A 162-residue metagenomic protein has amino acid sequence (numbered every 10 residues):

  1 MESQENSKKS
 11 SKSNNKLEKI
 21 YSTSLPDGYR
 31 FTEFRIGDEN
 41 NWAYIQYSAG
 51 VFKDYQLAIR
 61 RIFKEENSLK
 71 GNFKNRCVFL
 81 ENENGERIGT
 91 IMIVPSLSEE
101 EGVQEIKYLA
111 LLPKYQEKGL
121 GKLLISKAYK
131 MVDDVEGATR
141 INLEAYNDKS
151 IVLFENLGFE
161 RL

Functional and structural regions predicted by a protein language model:
M1-G28, R35: Acyl-donor-binding surface of acyltransferase catalytic domains
R30-W42: A short beta-loop-alpha structural element at the N-terminal edge of CoA-dependent acyl/N-acetyltransferase catalytic
Y47-L111: A conserved beta-strand-loop-helix scaffold within acyl/acetyltransferase catalytic domains
E105-I106, I141, S150: Extended, hydrophobic alpha-helical segments in both membrane/secreted and soluble proteins
L111, E117-V132, N156: Conserved acetyl-CoA-binding loop-helix of GNAT-fold acetyltransferases
K122, N147-L162: Conserved active-site alpha-helix within GNAT-family acetyltransferase domains
V132-Y146: Conserved GNAT acetyl-CoA-binding A-motif
